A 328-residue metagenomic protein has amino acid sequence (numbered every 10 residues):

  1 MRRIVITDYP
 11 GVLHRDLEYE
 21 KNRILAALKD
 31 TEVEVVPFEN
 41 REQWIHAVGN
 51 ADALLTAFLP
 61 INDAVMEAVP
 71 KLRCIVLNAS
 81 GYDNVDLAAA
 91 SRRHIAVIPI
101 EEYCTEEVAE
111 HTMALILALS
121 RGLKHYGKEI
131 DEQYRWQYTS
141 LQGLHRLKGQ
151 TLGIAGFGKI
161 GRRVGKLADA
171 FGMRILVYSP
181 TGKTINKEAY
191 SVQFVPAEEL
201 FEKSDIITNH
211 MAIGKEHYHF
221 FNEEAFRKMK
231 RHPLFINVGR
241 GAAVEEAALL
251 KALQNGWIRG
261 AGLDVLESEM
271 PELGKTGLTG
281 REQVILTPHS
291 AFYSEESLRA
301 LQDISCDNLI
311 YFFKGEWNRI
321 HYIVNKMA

Functional and structural regions predicted by a protein language model:
M1-A51, L176, A328: N-terminal glycine-/charge-rich "phosphate-binding" loop or analogous flexible N-terminal tail
I61, V65-M66, T181-G277: Rossmann-like adenosine-cofactor binding region
N78-A79, I95-E106, S179, G239: Short beta->alpha connector loops at strand-helix junctions that form conserved, small/polar/Pro-enriched
R93, E101-T151, I320: Phosphate-binding beta-alpha-beta segment of Rossmann-like dinucleotide-binding domains, i.e., the NAD(P)
F157-G158: Glycine-rich Rossmann-fold phosphate-binding loop(s) that bind the pyrophosphate of adenine dinucleotide cofactors
G161-R162: N-terminal Rossmann-fold NAD(P) dinucleotide-binding loop
H232-L234, V238-A328: Rossmann-like dinucleotide-binding domain for NAD(H)/NADP(H)
